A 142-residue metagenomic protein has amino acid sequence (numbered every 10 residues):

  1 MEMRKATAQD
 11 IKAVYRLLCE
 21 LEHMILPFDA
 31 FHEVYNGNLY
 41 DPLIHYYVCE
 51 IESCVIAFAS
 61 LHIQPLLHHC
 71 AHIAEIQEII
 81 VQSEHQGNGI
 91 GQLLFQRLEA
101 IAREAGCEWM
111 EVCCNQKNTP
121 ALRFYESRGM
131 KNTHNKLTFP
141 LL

Functional and structural regions predicted by a protein language model:
M1-M3: Extreme N-terminal starter segment of soluble prokaryotic enzymes
K5-Q9, A13-A71, Q77, F95: Acetyl-CoA-dependent GNAT
A6, I79-V81, C114: Hydrophobic adenine-recognition pocket in adenosine-nucleotide-binding enzymes
Q64, Q82, Q86, N115: Residue-level recognition of the GNAT/N-acetyltransferase active site
H72-S83, N135: Conserved acetyl-CoA binding element of GNAT-fold acetyltransferases
E78-V81, G87-A100, S127: Conserved acetyl-CoA-binding loop-helix of GNAT-fold acetyltransferases
Q92, E104, Q116-H134, F139: Conserved active-site alpha-helix within GNAT-family acetyltransferase domains
F95, A102-C113: Conserved GNAT acetyl-CoA-binding A-motif
